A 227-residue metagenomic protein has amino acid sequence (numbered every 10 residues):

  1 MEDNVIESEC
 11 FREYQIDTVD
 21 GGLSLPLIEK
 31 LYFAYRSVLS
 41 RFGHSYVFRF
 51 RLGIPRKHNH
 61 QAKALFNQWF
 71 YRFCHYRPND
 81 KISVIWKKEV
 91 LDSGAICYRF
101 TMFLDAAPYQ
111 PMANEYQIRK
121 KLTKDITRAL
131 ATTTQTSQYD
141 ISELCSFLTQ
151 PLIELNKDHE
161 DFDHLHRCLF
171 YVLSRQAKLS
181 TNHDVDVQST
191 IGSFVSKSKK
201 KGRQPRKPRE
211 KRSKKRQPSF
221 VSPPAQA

Functional and structural regions predicted by a protein language model:
M1-F42, P108-A227: Catalytic "initiation/cleavage/transfer" segments centered on a nucleophilic residue and adjacent nucleic-acid-engaging
Y32-I85: Signature for HUH/AEP ssDNA processing cores
P55, D105, Q135: Residue-level marker of positions within ordered structural domains that often coincide with functionally constrained
H60-K63, N79-D80, L91-G94, K120 (+1 more regions): Alpha-helix initiation and capping sites
A64, R99-F103, M112-R119: "Short basic amphipathic alpha-helical interaction patches in structured regions
Q68-H75, A95, I153-D158: N-terminal low-complexity, charged segments
K81-K88, T136-Y139: Low-complexity, flexible helical/coil segments
V84-Y109: Histidine-centered divalent-metal-coordination microenvironment in nucleic-acid enzymes
